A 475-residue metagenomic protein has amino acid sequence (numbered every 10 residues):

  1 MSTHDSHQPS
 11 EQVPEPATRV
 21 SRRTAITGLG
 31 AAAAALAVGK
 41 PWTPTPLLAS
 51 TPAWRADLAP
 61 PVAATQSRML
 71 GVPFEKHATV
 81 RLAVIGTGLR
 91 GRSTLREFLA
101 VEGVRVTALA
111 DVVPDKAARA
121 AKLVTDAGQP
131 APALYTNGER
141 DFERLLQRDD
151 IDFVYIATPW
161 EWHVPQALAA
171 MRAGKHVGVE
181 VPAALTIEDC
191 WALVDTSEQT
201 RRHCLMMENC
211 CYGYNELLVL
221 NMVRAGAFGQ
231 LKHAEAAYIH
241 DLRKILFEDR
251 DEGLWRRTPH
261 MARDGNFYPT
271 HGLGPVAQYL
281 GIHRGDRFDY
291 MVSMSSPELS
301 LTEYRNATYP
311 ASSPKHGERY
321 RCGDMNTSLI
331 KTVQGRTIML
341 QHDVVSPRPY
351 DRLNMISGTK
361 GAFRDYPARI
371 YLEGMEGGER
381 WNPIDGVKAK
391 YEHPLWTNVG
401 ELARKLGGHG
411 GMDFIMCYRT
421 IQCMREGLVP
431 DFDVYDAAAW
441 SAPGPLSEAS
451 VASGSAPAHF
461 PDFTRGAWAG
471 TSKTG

Functional and structural regions predicted by a protein language model:
S2-D5, E11-T24, G28-K175, W191 (+1 more regions): N-terminal glycine-/serine-/threonine-rich beta1-alpha1-beta2 phosphate-ribose binding loop of Rossmann-like
R19, G28-A32, A37, A53 (+2 more regions): C-terminal helical cap and adjacent loop that interface with cofactors, partners, or active-site loops
G86, T200-L205, C210-Y320, T420: Predominantly a Rossmann-like dinucleotide-binding segment in NAD(P)-dependent oxidoreductases
M171, L185, D189-W191, T196 (+2 more regions): Hydrophobic, small-residue-rich alpha-helical packing segments that form membrane-like cores
G174-T186: ADP-ribose/adenylate-binding Rossmann-like module
D324: Short, small/polar residue-rich loop motifs at catalytic or cofactor-binding pockets
S328-Q334, G358: Active-site beta-strand termini and strand-to-loop segments that position acidic
